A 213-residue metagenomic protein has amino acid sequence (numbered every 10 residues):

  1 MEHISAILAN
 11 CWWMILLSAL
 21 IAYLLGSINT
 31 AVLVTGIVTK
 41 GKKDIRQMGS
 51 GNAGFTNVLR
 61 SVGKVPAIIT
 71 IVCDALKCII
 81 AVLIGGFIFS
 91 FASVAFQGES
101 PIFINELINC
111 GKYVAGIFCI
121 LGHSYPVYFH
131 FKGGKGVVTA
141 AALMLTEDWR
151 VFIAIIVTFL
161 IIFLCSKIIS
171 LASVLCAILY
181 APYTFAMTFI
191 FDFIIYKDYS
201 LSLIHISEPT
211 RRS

Functional and structural regions predicted by a protein language model:
M1-W13: Short, strongly hydrophobic alpha-helical membrane anchors
W13-V38: N-terminal signal-anchor transmembrane alpha helix
M14, P66-V72, L76-V127, E147-V151 (+1 more regions): Nucleotide and nucleotide-moiety/phosphate-recognizing core
L16-L20, I68, K112-I117, A141 (+2 more regions): Hydrophobic alpha-helical transmembrane segments
L33-P66, G133: Cytosolic, membrane-interface loops and tails of multi-pass inner-membrane proteins
K43-N52, V127-A141, I168-L179: Short, non-helical or kinked segments that cap or interrupt transmembrane helices
L59-G63, G85, F89, F118 (+2 more regions): Interfacial segments of multi-pass membrane proteins
I204-S213: Single conserved hydrophobic/aromatic residue that forms the stacking wall/gate of nucleotide- or nucleobase-binding
